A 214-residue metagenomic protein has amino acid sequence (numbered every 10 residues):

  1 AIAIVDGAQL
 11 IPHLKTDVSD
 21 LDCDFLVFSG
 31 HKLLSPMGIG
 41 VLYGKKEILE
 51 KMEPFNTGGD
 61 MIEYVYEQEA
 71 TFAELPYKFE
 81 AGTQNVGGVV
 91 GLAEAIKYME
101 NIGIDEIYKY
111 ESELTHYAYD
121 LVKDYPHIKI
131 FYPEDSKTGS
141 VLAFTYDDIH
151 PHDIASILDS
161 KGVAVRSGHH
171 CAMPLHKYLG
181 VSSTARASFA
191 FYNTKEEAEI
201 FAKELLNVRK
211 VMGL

Functional and structural regions predicted by a protein language model:
A1-L214: Pyridoxal 5′-phosphate
